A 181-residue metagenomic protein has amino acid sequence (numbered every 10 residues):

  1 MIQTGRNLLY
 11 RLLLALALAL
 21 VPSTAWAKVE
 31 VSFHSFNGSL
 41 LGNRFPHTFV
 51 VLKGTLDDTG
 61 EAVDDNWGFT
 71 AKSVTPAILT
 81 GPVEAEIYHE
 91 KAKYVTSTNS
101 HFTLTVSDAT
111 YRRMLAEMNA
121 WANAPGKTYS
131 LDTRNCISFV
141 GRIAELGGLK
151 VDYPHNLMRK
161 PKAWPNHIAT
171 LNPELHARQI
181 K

Functional and structural regions predicted by a protein language model:
I2-L13: Bacterial N-terminal signal peptides that target proteins for export
T4-R6, W26, K72: Serine/threonine-rich, low-complexity intrinsically disordered segments
K28-S100: Glycine-rich catalytic cores of cysteine/serine-nucleophile enzymes that process amide/ester linkages in cell-envelope
V29, N37, L115-K181: Activation targets extended, charge/polar-rich intrinsically disordered C-terminal tails
A85-S130: Mid-length scaffold segments of soluble, non-membrane domains
